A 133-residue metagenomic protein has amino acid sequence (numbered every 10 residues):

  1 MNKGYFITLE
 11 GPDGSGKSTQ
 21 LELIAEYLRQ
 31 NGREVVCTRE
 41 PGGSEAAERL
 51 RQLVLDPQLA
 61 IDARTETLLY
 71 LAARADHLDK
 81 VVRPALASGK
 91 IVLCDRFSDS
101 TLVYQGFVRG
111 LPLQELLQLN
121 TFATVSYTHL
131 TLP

Functional and structural regions predicted by a protein language model:
N2-F6: Pre-Walker A (Motif I) flank of P-loop NTPase domains
L9: Hydrophobic anchor at the beta1->P-loop junction of P-loop NTPases
G14: Walker A (P-loop) phosphate-binding loop of P-loop NTPases
K17: Conserved lysine of the Walker
Q20: Hydrophobic positions on the alpha1 helix immediately C-terminal to the Walker A/P-loop
N31-T124: ATP-dependent small-molecule kinase phosphotransfer cores that center on conserved nucleotide phosphate-binding segments
T128-P133: Conserved small/polar residues in nucleotide/adenosyl-binding loops
